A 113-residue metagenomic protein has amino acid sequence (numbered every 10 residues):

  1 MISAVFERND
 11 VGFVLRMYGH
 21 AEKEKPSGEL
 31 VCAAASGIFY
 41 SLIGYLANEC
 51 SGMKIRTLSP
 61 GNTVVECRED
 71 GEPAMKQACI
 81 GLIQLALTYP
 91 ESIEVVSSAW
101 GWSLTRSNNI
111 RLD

Functional and structural regions predicted by a protein language model:
M1-L30, Y40-D113: N-terminal intrinsically disordered, cationic/polar leader segments that include organellar targeting peptides
V31-A35: Short, conserved glycine- and acidic-residue-centered signature motifs in active-site or ligand-binding loops
